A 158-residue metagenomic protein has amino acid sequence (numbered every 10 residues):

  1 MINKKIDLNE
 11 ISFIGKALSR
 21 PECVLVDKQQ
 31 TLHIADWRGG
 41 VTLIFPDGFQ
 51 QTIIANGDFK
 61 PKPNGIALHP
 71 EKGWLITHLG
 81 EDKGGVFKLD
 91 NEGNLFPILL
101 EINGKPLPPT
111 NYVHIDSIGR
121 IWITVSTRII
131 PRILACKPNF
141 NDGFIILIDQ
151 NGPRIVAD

Functional and structural regions predicted by a protein language model:
M1-D158: Sequence-structural signature of mature extracellular/luminal beta-sheet repeat domains, prominently beta-propellers
